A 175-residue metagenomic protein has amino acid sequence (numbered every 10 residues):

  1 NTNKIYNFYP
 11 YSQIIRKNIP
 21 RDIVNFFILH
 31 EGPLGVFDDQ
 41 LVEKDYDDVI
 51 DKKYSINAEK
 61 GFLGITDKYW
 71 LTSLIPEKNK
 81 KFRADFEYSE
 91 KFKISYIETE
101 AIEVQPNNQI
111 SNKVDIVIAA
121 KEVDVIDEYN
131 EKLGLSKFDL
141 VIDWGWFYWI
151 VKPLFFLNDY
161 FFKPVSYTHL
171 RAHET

Functional and structural regions predicted by a protein language model:
N1-F138: Soluble non-transmembrane domains of integral membrane proteins
N7-Y11, N158, F162, E174: Short, well-ordered alpha-helical packing segments
D45, W144-G145, T175: Secondary-structure junction/capping motif
V117-Y167: Interfacial loop/helix-cap signal at membrane boundaries in integral membrane proteins
T168-T175: Conserved small/polar residues in nucleotide/adenosyl-binding loops
